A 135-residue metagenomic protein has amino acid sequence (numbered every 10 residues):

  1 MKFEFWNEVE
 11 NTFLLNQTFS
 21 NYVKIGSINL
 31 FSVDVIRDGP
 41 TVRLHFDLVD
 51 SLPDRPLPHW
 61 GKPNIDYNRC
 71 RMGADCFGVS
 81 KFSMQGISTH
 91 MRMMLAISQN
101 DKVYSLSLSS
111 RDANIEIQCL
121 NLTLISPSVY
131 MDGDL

Functional and structural regions predicted by a protein language model:
M1-L135: Surface-exposed, interaction-prone regions used to assemble/regulate multi-protein complexes
